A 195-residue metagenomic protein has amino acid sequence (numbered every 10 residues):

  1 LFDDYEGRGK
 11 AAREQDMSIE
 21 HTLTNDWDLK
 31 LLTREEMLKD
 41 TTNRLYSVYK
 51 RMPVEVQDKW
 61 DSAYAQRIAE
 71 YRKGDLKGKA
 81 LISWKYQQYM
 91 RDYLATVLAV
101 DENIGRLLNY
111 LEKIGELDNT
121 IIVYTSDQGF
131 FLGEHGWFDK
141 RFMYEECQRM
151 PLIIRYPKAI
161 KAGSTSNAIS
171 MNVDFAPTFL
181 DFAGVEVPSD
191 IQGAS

Functional and structural regions predicted by a protein language model:
L1-S170, F182-D190: Active-site-proximal cap/lid insertion segments
N172, A176: Zinc-coordinating Cys/His ligand positions in small cysteine/histidine-rich zinc-finger domains
